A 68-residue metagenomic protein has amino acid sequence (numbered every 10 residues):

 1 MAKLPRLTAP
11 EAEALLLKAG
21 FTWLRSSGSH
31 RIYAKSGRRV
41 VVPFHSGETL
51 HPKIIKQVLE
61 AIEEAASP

Functional and structural regions predicted by a protein language model:
M1-S27, I32-P68: Basic nucleic-acid-binding interfaces
